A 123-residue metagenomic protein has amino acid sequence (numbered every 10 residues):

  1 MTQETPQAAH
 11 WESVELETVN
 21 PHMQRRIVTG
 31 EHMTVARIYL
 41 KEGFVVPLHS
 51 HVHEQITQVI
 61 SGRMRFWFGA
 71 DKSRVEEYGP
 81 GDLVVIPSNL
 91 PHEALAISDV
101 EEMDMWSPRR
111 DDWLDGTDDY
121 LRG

Functional and structural regions predicted by a protein language model:
M1-H32, A36, T117-G123: A short, N-terminal "cap"/entry segment at the start of jelly-roll beta-barrel domains of the cupin/DSBH fold
V19, T34-H51: Conserved short histidine dyad/triad with adjacent acidic residue
I27, V35-R37, I56, V75-E77 (+1 more regions): Conserved hydrophobic/aromatic beta-strand scaffold that supports enzyme active sites
H32-M33, H53, S61, D99 (+1 more regions): ATP/adenylate-binding site constellation spanning eukaryotic-like Ser/Thr protein kinases, ABC-transporter
K41, Y78-I97: Conserved metal-binding segment of the jelly-roll/cupin
S50, I56-P80, L90: A short beta-strand-loop-beta hairpin characteristic of the jelly-roll/cupin
W67, E77, D82-V84, D111 (+1 more regions): A beta-strand edge to alpha-helix "cap/lid" segment located at domain peripheries
S88-D112: Ligand-binding loop in jelly-roll beta-barrel domains
